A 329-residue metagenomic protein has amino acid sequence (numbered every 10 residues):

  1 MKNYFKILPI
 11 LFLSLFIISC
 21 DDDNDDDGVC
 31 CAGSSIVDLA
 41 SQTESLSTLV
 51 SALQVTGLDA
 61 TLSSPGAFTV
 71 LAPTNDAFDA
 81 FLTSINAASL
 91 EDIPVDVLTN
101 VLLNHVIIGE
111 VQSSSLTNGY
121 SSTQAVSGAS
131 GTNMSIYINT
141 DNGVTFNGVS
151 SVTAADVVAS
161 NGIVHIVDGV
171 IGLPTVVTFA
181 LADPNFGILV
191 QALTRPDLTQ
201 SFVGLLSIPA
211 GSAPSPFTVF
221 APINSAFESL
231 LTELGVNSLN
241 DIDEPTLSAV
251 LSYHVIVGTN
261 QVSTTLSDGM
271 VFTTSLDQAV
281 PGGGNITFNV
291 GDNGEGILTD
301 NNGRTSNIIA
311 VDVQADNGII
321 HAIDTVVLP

Functional and structural regions predicted by a protein language model:
M1-I18: Sec-dependent bacterial lipoprotein signal peptides
C20-P329: Mature, structured domains of secreted/extracytosolic soluble proteins
